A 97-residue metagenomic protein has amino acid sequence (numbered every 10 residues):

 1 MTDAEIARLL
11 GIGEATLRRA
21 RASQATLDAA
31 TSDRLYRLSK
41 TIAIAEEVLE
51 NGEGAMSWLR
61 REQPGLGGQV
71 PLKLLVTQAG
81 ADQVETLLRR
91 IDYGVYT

Functional and structural regions predicted by a protein language model:
M1-T97: Non-transmembrane "mature" sequence context
